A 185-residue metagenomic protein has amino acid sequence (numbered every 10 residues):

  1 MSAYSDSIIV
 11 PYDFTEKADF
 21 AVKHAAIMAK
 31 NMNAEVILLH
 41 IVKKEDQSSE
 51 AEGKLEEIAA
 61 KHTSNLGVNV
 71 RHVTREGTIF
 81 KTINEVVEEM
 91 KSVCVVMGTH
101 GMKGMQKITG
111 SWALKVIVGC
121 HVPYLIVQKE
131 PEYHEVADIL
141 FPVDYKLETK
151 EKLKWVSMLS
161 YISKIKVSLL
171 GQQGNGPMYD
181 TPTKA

Functional and structural regions predicted by a protein language model:
M1-A3, K43-E45, T63-V95: Structural beta-alpha unit
M1-E16, V93-C94, V118-S157, L170: Intrinsically disordered or low-complexity boundary/linker segments at protein termini and domain junctions
M1-L38: Hydrophobic, helix-prone linear segments
S7, N33-I37, N69, A137-D138 (+1 more regions): Residues at the starts of beta-strands that form the adenosine-phosphate
V22, A26-K30, N84, S157 (+1 more regions): A structural alpha-helix within SAM-dependent methyltransferase catalytic domains
K23, I27-K61, L66, S168-A185: Acidic, proline/glycine-rich short linear motifs
S49, K107-I108, A137, K152 (+1 more regions): Short, well-ordered secondary-structure micro-motifs
I83-E132: Gly/Ser-rich helix-loop-strand patches that form or flank binding pockets for ribonucleotide-derived cofactors
